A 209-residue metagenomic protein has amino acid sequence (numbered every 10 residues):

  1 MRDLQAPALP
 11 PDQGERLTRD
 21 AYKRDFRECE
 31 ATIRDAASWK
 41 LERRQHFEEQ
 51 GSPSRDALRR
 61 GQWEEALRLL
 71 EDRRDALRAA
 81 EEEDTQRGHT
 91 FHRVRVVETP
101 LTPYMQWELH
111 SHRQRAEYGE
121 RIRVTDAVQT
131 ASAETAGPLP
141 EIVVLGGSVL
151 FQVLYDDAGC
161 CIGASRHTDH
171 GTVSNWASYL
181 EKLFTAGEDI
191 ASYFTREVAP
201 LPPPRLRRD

Functional and structural regions predicted by a protein language model:
M1-D209: PLD/PLD-like phosphodiesterase catalytic module centered on the HKD motif
